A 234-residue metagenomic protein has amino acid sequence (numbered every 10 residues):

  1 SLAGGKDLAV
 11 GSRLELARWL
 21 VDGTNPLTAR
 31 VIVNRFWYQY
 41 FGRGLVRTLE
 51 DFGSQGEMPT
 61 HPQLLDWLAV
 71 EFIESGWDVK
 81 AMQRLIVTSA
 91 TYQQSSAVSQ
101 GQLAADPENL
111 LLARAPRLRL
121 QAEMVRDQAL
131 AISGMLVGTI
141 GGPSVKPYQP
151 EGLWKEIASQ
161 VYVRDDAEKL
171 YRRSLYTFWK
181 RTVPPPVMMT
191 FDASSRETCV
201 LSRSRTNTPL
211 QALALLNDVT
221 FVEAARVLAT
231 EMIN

Functional and structural regions predicted by a protein language model:
S1-Y171, M188, S194-T206, L216-N234: Primarily short, surface-exposed interaction patches in extracytoplasmic proteins
R18, T177-W179: Pocket-edge structural micro-motifs
R173, K180-F191: Active-site Gly/Thr loop motif
